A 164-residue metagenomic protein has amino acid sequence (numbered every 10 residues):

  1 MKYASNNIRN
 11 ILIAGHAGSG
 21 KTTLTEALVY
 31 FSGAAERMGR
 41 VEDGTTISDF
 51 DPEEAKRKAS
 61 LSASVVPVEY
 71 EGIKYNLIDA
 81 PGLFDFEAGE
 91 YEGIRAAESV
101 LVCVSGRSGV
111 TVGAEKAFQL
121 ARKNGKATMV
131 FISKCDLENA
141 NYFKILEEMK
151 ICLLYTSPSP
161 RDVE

Functional and structural regions predicted by a protein language model:
M1-V104, S108-V110, K144: P-loop NTPase switch module centered on the Walker A-proximal segment
G15, V104, I132-K134, R161: Glycine-rich, histidine-containing beta strand-loop boundary motifs that form or position
T23, S64, L120, V163-E164: Intrinsically disordered, low-complexity Ser/Thr/Pro-rich tracts
G82, D136, D162: Short, glycine/acidic-enriched loop or turn micro-motifs at the edges of active sites
Y91, R95, V112-E115, Q119 (+1 more regions): A broad detector of short, well-ordered amphipathic alpha-helices that serve as recognition/interaction surfaces
G106-L153: Conserved C-terminal guanine-recognition region of P-loop GTPase G domains, centered on the G4
Y155-E164: Single conserved hydrophobic/aromatic residue that forms the stacking wall/gate of nucleotide- or nucleobase-binding
